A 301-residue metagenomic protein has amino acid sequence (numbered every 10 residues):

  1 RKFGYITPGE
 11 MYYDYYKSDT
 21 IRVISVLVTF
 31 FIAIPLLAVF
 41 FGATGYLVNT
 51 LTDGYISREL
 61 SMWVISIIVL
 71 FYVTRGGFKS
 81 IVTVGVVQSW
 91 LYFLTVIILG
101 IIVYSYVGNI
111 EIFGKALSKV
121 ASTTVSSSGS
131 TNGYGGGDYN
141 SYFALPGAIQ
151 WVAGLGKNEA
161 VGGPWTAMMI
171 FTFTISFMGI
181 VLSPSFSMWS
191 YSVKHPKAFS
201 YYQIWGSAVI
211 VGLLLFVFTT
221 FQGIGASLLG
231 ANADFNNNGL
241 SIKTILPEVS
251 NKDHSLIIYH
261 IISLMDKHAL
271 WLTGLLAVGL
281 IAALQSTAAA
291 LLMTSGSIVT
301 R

Functional and structural regions predicted by a protein language model:
R1-T74, P146, F171-G179, I281-L292: Helix-loop-helix module between adjacent transmembrane segments
Y13, R58, W90-G274: Loop-to-helix junctions at membrane interfaces in multi-pass transport proteins
T29-A33, S66-L70, Q88-Y92, V96-L99 (+3 more regions): Residue-level recognition of pore/gate-forming positions within transmembrane alpha-helices of multi-pass
F40, T44-L47, L51, T74-G77 (+2 more regions): Transmembrane helix-loop junctions and nearby membrane-interface residues
L275-G279: Non-catalytic terminal/interface segments that mediate subunit docking, oligomerization, and allosteric communication
L291-R301: Re-entrant/interfacial helical elements at transmembrane boundaries that shape and gate the permeation pathway
